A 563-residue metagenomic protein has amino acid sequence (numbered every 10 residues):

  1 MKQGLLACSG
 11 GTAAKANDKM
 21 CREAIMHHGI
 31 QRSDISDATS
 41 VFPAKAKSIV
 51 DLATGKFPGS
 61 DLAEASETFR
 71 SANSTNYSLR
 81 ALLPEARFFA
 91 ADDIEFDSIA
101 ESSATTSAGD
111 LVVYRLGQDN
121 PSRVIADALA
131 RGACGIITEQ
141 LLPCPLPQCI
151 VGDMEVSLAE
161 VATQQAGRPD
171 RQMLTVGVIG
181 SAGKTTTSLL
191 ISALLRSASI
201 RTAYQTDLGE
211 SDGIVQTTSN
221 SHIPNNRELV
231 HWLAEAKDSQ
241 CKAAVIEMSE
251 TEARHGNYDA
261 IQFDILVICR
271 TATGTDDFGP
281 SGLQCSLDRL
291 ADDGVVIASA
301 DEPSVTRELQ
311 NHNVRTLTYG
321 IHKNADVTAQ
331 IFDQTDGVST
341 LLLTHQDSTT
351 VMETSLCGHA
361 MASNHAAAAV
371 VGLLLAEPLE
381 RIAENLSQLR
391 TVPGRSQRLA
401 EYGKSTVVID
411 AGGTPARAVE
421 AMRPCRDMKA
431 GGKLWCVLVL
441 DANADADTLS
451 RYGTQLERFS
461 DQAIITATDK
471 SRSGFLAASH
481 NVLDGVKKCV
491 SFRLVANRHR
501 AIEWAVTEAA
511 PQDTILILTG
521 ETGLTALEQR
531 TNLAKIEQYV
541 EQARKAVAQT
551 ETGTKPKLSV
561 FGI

Functional and structural regions predicted by a protein language model:
K2-R87, T106-L111, V176-G177, L189 (+4 more regions): ATP-dependent carboxylate-amine ligase
Q31, D37, A162-A300, S304-H312 (+2 more regions): Phosphate-binding loop of NTP-binding sites
A90-L141: Extracellular/luminal Protease-associated
F96-S103, L356-A367, P393-S396, T525-A534: Short glycine/threonine-rich catalytic loop with a Thr-x-Gly-x-Asp
D110, A128, V161, V178 (+9 more regions): Residue-level signal for inorganic ion chemistry
C134, D264, D461: Receiver (REC) domain switch/active-site residues of two-component response regulators
T138, L142-P145, S239, V245-I246 (+4 more regions): Acidic, Mg2+-coordinating active-site environments of NTP-dependent enzymes
L146-A159: N-terminal pre-Walker A segment at the start of P-loop NTPase domains
